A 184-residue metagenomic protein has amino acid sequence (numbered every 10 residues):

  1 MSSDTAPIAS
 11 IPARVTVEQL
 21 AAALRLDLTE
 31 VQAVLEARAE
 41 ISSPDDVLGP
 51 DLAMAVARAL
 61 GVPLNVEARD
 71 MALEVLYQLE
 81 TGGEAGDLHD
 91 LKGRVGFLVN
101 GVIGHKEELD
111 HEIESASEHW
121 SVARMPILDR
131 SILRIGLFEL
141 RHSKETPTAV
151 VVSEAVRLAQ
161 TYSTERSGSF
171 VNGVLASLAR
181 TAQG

Functional and structural regions predicted by a protein language model:
M1-V66: Non-catalytic, charged/low-complexity accessory segments that flank nucleotide-binding cores of NTPase families
E67-G168, N172-G184: N-terminal interaction/assembly modules
